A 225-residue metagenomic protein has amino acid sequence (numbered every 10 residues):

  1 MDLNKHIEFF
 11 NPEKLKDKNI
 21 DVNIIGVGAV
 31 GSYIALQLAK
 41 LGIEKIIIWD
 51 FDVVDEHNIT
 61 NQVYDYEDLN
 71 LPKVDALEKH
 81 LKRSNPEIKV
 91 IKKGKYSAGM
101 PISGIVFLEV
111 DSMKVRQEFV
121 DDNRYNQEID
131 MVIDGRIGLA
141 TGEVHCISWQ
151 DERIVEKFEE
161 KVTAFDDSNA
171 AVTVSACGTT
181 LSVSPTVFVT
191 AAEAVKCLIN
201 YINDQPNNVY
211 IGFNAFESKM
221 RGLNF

Functional and structural regions predicted by a protein language model:
M1-V22: N-terminal charged helix/coil linker that caps or initiates catalytic domains
K18-I43, I47-V53: Glycine-rich adenosine-cofactor-binding loop
N19-D21, P101-I105, E109-F225: Glycine-rich phosphate/adenylate-binding loop
I25, Y33, P72, A76 (+1 more regions): Conserved active-site and cofactor/substrate-binding residues in soluble primary-metabolism enzymes
I25-G28, W49, K93, F107-D111 (+1 more regions): Short His-Asn-centered micro-motif
A35-Q37, T60-N61, E118-D121: Short amphipathic alpha-helical segments
I48-N85: Glycine-rich phosphate-binding loop and adjoining beta1-alpha1-beta2 segment of Rossmann-like nucleotide-binding folds
L71-G104, V110-V115: A structured beta-alpha segment of the ubiquitous adenosine-cofactor-binding alpha/beta core
